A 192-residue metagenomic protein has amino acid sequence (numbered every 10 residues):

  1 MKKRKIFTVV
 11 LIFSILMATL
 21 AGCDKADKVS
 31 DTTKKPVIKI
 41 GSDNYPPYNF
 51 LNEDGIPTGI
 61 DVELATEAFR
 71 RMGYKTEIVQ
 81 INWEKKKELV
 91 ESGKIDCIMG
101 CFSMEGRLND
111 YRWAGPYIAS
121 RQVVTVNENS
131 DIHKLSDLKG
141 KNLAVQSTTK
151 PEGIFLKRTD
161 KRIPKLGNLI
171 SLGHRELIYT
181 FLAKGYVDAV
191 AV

Functional and structural regions predicted by a protein language model:
M1-V10: Bacterial N-terminal signal peptides that target proteins for export
V10-A18: Bacterial N-terminal signal peptides
L20-S30: Bacterial lipoprotein signal-peptidase II cleavage site
D31-C101, S171: Extracytoplasmic small-molecule ligand-binding "clamshell" domains of the periplasmic binding protein/Venus flytrap
I38-N44, S136-E152: Short loop->beta-strand "edge-of-pocket" segments that line small-molecule binding or catalytic clefts across diverse
P47-N52, R107, K134, G153: Short, solvent-exposed loop/turn elements at domain surfaces
T66, K75-D137, K150: Acidic, polar ligand-binding/catalytic clefts
K85-E88, C101-D110, I154-R158, F181-K184 (+1 more regions): A ligand-binding cleft/hinge motif common to bilobed small-molecule-binding domains
